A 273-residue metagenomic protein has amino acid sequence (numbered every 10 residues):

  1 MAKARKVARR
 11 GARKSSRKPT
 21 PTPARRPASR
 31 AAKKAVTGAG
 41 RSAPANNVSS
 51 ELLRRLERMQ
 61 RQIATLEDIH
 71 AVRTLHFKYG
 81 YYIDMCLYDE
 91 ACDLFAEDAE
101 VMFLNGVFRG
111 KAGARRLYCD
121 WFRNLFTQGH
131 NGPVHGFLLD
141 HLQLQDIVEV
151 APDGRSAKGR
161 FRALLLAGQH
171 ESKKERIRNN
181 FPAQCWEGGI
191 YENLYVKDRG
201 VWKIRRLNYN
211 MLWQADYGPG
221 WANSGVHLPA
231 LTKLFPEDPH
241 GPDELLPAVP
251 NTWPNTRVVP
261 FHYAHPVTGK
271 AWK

Functional and structural regions predicted by a protein language model:
A2-K18, P23-H70, R178-P182, D198-K273: Terminal "cap-and-tail" regions of soluble proteins that handle hydrophobic small molecules
D68-D84: Short, aromatic-enriched amphipathic alpha-helices that serve as compact interaction elements
H70, F137-L139, Q184-W186: Transmembrane beta-barrel outer-membrane domains
Y79, Y88, G159-R162, W186 (+3 more regions): Tryptophan-centric aromatic hotspots in well-structured domains and transmembrane helices
Y88-Q169: A solvent-exposed, acidic/Ser-Thr-rich amphipathic alpha-helical stretch
G132-G136, R176-A183: Short, P/G- and charge-enriched loop/turn segments at secondary-structure junctions
Q143-V148, I190-V196: Hydrophobic/aromatic beta-strand elements that line small-molecule binding cavities or substrate pockets in beta-rich
G154-K158, W186, K197-I204: Coil-to-beta-strand transition motifs
